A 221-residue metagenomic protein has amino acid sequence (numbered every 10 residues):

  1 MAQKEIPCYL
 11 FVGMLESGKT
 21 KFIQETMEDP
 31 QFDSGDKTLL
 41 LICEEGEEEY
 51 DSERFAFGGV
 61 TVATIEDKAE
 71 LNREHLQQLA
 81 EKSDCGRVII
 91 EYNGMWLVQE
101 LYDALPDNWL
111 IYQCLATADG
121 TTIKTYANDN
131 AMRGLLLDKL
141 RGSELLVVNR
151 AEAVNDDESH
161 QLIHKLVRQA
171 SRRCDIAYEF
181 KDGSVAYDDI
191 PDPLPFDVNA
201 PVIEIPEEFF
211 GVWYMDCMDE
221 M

Functional and structural regions predicted by a protein language model:
A2, V154-M221: C-terminal accessory "lid"/substrate-recognition subdomains
A2-V12, E16-N128, G134: Nucleotide-state-sensitive switch-loop elements of NTP-binding domains
T20, L140, E144, H160-H164: Hydrophobic, well-ordered secondary-structure segments
L39, I111-A118, K139-R150, Q169-S184: Conserved beta-strand/loop subsegment of P-loop NTPase cores
L71, A118-T125, L145-V148, G183 (+1 more regions): Short, surface-exposed, charge-dense and proline/glycine-enriched linear segments
Y92, R150-A151: Walker B catalytic acidic pair
A131-L136, L162: Active-site glycine-rich loop that binds ribose-phosphate moieties when present
